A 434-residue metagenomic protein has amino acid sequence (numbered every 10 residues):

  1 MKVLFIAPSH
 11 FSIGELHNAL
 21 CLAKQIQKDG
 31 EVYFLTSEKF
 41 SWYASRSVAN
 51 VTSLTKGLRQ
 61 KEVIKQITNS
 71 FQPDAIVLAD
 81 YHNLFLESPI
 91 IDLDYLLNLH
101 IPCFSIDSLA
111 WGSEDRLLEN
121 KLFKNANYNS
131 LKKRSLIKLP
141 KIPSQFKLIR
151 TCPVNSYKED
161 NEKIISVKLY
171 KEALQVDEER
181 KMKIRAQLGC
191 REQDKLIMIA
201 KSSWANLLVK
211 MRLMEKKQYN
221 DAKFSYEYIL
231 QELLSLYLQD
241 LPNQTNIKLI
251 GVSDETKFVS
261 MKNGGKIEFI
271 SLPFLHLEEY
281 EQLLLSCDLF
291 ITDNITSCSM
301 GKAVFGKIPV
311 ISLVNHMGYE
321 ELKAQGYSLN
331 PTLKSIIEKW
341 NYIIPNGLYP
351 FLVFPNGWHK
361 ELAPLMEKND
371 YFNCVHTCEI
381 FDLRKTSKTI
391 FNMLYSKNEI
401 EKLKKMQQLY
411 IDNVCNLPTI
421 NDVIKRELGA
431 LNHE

Functional and structural regions predicted by a protein language model:
M1-F11, M198-K201: Nucleotide-activated donor-dependent transferases that construct or modify glycoconjugates
I6-L20, L84-L86, A205-K216: A short, glycine/small-residue-rich beta-strand->loop->alpha-helix junction that serves as a flexible
L22, L169-F258: Conserved catalytic-core segment of nucleotide-activated headgroup transferases in glycan assembly
R59-V63, V252-G306, I311, H316: Donor nucleotide-activated moiety binding/catalytic core segment of transferases that use nucleotide-activated donors
I67-L86, C287-D293: Short N-terminal targeting/anchoring amphipathic segment
H100-V176, I336-P345: Active-site-proximal region of nucleotide-activated glycan assembly enzymes, centered on histidine/acidic-rich loops
C298-M406, Y410: Catalytic binding pocket for nucleotide-activated donors in carbohydrate/polymer assembly enzymes
D382-Y395, N413-E434: C-terminal alpha-helical cap of glycosyltransferases
